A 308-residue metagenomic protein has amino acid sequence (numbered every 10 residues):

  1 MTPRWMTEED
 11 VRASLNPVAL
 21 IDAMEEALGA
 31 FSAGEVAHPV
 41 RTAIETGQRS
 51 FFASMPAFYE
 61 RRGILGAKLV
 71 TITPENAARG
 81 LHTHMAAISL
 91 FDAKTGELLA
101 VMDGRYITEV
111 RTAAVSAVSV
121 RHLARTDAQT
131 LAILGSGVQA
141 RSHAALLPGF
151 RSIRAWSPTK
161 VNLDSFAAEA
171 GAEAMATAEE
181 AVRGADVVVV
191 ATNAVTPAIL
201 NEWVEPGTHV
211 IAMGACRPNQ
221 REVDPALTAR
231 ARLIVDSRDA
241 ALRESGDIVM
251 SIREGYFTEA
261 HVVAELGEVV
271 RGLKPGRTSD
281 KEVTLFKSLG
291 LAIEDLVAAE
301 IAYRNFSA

Functional and structural regions predicted by a protein language model:
M1-E109, A117, D127, I293-L296 (+1 more regions): N-terminal ligand-binding/catalytic initiation module
E8-D10, N219-A308: Adenosine-phosphate binding glycine-rich loop
L123-T130, E205-P206: Short helix-loop-beta connector
L131-A132, T284: Conserved beta-strand elements of the Class I
G135-G137: Glycine-rich Rossmann-fold phosphate-binding loop(s) that bind the pyrophosphate of adenine dinucleotide cofactors
A140-R141: N-terminal Rossmann-fold NAD(P) dinucleotide-binding loop
G149-A170: NAD(P)-binding Rossmann-fold cofactor-contacting core
A172-Y256: Rossmann-like adenosine-cofactor binding region
